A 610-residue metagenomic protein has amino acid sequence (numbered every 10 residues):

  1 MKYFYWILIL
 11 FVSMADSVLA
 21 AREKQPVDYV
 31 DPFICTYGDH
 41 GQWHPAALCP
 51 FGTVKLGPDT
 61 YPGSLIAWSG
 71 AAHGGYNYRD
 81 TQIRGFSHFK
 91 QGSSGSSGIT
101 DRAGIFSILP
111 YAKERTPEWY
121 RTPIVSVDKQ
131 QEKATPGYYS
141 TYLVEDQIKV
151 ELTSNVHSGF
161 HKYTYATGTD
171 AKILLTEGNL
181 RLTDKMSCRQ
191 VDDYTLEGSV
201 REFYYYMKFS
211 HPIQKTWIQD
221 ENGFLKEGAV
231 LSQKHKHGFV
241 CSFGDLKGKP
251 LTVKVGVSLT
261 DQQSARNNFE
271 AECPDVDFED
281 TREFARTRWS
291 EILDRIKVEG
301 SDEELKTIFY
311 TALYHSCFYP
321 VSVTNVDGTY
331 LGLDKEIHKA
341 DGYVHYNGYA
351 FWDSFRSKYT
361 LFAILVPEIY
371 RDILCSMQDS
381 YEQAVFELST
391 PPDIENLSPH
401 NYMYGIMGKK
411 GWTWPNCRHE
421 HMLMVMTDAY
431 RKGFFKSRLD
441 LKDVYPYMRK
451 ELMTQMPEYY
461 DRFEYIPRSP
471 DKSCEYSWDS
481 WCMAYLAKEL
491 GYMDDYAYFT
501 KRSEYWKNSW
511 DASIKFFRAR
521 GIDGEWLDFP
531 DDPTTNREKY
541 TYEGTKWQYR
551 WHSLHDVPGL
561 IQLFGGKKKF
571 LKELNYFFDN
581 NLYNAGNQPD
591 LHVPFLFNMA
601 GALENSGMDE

Functional and structural regions predicted by a protein language model:
M1-R22: Bacterial Sec-dependent N-terminal signal peptides
A20-Y359, A363-C474, C482, A487-N508 (+4 more regions): Accessory carbohydrate-recognition regions in carbohydrate-active enzymes
D479: ATP-dependent phospho-/nucleotidyl transfer catalytic cores
M608-E610: Internal maturation/activation junctions in enzymes
